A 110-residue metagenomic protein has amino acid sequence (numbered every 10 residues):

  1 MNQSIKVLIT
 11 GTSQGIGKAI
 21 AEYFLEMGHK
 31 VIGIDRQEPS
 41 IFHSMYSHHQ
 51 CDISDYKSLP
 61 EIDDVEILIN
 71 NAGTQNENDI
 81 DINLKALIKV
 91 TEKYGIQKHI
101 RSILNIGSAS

Functional and structural regions predicted by a protein language model:
V7-G11, I34: Conserved N-terminal Rossmann-fold NAD(P)-binding element of oxidoreductases
S13-E22: N-terminal Rossmann NAD(P)H-binding glycine-rich loop of SDR-like oxidoreductase domains
M27-I41: Conserved glycine-rich Rossmann-like NAD(P)H-binding loop of the short-chain dehydrogenase/reductase
H43-Y56: Rossmann-fold cofactor-recognition segment
E66-I67, R101-I106: Conserved catalytic-site loops of classical short-chain dehydrogenases/reductases
N71-N76, G107: Conserved NAD(P)H cofactor-binding loop of Rossmann-fold oxidoreductase domains
T91-E92: A short, exposed helix-loop element centered on a Lys and neighboring polar residues
